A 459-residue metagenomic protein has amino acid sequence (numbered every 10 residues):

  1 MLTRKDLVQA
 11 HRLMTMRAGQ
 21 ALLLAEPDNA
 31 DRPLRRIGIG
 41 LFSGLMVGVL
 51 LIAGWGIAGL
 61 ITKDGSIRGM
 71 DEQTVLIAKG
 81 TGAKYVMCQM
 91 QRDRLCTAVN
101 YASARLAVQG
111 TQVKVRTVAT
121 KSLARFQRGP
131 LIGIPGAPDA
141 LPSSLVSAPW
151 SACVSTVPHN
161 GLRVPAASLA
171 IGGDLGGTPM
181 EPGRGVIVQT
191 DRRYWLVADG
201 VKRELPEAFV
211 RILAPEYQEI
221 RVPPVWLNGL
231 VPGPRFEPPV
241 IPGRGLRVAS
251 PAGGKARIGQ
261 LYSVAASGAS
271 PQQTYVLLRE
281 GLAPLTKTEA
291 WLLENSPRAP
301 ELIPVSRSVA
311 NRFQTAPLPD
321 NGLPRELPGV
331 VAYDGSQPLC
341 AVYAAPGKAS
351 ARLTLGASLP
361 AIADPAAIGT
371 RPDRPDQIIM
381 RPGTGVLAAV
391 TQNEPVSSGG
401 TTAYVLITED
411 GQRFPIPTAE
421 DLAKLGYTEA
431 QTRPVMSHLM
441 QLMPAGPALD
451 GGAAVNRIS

Functional and structural regions predicted by a protein language model:
M1-S459: Short, surface-exposed polybasic-aromatic patches that bind anionic ligands, especially phosphate groups
